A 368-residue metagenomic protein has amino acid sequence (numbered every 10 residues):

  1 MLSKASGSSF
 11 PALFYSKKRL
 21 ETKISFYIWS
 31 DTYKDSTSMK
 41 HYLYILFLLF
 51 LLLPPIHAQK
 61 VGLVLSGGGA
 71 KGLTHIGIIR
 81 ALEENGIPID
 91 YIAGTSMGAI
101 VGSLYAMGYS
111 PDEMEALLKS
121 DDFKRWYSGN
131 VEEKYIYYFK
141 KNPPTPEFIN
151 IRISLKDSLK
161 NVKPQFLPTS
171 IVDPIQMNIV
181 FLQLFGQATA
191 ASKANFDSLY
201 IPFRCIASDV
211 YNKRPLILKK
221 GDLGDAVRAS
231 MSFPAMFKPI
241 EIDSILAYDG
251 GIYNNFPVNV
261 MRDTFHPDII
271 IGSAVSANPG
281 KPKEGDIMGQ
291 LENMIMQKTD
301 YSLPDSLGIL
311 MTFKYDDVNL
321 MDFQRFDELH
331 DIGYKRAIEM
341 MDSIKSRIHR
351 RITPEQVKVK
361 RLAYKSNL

Functional and structural regions predicted by a protein language model:
M1-S3, A12-L13, R19-T22, S36: Targeting/processing segments of secretory and organellar proteins
Y42-P54: Sec-dependent N-terminal signal peptides
H57-T95, S103-L368: Patatin-like phospholipase
A99: Catalytic nucleophile loop
